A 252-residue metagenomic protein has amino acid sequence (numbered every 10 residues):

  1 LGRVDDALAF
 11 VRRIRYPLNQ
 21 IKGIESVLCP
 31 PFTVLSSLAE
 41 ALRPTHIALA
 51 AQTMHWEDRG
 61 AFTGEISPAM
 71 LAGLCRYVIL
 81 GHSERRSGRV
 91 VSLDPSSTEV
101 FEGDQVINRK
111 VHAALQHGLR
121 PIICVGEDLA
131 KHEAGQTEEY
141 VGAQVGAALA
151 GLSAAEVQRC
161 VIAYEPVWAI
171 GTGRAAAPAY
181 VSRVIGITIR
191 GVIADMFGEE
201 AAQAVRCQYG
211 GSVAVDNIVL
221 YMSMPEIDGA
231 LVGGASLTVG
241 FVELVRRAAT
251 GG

Functional and structural regions predicted by a protein language model:
L1-G252: Active-site loop-to-helix "anion-binding N-cap" substructures in soluble metabolic enzymes
